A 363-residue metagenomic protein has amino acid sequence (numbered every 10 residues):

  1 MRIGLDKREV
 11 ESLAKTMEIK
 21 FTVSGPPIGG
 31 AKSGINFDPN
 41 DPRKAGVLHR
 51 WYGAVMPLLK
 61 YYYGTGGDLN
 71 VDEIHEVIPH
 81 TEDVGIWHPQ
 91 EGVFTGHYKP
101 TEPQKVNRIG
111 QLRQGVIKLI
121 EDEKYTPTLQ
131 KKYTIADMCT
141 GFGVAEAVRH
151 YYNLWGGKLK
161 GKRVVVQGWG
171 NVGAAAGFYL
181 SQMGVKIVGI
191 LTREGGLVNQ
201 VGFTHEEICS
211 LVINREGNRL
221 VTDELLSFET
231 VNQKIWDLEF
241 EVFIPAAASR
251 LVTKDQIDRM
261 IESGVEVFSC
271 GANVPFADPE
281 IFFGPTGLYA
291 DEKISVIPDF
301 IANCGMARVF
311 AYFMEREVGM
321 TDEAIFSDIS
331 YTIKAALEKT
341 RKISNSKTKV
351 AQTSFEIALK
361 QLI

Functional and structural regions predicted by a protein language model:
M1-I19: N-terminal cap/recognition module
L5-E9, P42-R50, D72, I135 (+14 more regions): Conserved active-site and cofactor/substrate-binding residues in soluble primary-metabolism enzymes
T22-L159: Glycine/serine-rich phosphate-binding loop and adjoining beta1-alpha1 elements at the start of nucleotide-handling
V23-I28, Y61-D68, W155-R163, I187 (+2 more regions): Flexible, glycine/charged-enriched surface loops at secondary-structure junctions
D122-E239: Glycine-rich phosphate/diphosphate-binding loop of Rossmann-like nucleotide-binding domains
G195-V296: Rossmann-like adenosine-cofactor binding region
I261-I363: Adenosine-phosphate binding glycine-rich loop
